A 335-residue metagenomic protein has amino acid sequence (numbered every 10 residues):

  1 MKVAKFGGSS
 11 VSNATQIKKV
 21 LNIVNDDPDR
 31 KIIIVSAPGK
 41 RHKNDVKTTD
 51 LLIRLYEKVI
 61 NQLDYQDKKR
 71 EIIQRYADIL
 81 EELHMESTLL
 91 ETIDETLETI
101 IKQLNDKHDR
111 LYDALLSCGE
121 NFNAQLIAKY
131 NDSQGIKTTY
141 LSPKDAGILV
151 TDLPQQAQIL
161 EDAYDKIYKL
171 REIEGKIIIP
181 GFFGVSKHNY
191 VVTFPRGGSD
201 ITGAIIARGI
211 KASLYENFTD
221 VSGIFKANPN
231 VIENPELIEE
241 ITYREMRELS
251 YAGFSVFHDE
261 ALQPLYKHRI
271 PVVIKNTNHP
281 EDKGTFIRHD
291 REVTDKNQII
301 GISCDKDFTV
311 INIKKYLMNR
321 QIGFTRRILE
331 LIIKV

Functional and structural regions predicted by a protein language model:
M1-L262: Nucleotide/pyrophosphate-binding catalytic subdomain
P38-G39, V221-G223, V272, N276-E281 (+2 more regions): Glycine-rich beta-alpha junction loops
K43, H188, K226-A227, V273-K275 (+2 more regions): Short helix/loop capping segments that flank catalytic or ligand/cofactor-binding pockets
T88-L90, F257-D259, P271-P280, I313 (+2 more regions): Flexible, glycine/charged-enriched surface loops at secondary-structure junctions
K102, G147-Q155, H279-K296: Self-splicing inteins and homing endonuclease
Q134, H268, V335: Conserved dinucleotide-binding and phosphotransfer motif residues
K283-V335: A conserved regulatory-domain signal marking ACT and ACT-like small-molecule sensing domains and adjacent regulatory
